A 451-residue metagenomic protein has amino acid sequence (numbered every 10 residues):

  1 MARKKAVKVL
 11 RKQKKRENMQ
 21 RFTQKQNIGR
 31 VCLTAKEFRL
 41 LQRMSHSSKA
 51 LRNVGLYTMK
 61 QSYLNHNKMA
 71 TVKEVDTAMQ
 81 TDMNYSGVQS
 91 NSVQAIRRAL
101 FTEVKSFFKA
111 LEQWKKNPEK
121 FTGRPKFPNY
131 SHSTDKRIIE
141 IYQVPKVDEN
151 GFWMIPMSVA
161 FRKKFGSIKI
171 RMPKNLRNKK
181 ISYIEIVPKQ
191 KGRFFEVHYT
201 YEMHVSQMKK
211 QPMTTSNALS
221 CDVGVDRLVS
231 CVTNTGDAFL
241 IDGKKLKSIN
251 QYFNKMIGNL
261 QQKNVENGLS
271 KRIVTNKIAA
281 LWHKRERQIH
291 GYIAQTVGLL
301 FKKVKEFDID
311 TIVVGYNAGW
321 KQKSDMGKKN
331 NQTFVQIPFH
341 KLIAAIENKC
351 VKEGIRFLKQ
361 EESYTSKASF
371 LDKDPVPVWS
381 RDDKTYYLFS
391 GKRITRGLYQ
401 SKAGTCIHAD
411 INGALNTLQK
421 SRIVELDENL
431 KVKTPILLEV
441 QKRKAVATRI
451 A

Functional and structural regions predicted by a protein language model:
M1-A95: Gly/serine-rich nucleotide phosphate-binding loop at the start of the catalytic core of nucleotide/ADP-ribose-handling
K4-K5, R193-A451: Positively charged, helix-rich recognition surfaces that bind polyanionic ligands
E17-M19, Y183-V187, E202-K210: Catalytic micro-motifs at enzyme active sites that drive phosphoryl/nucleotidyl and oxygen chemistry
Q24-V31, R162-K174, F239-I241: Generic detection of short hydrophobic beta-strand segments and adjacent strand-loop junctions
R39-Q42, H46-K49, N91-Q94, R98 (+5 more regions): Non-catalytic, well-ordered alpha-helical scaffold segments
S48, I96-V104, I278-R285, I343: Short amphipathic alpha-helical coiled-coil/interface segments
G55, A95-F107, A409-S421: Stable alpha-helical structural segments in soluble proteins, enriched in small hydrophobic residues
K73-K191, Q332, Q336: Acidic carboxylate diad motif detector
